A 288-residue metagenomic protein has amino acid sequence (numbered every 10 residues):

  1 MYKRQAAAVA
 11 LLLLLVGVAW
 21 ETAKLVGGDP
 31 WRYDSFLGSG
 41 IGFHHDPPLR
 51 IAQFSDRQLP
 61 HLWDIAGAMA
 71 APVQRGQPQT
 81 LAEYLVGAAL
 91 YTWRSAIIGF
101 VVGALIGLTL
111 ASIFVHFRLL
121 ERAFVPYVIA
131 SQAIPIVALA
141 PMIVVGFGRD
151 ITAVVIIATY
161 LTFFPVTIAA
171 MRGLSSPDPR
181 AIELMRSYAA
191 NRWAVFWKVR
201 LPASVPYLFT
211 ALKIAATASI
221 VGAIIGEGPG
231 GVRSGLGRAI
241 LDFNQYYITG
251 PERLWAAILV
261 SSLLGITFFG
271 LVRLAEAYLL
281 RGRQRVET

Functional and structural regions predicted by a protein language model:
M1-Y2: Conserved small/polar residues in nucleotide/adenosyl-binding loops
V9, S95, I214, G222 (+1 more regions): Pore-lining and gate-forming transmembrane alpha-helices of multi-pass membrane transport proteins
G28-V101: Periplasmic/extracellular loop-to-transmembrane helix junction in inner-membrane transport proteins
I98-V128: Transmembrane-helix boundary motif in ABC transporter permease subunits
V125-P165, R172-G173: Generic hydrophobic transmembrane alpha-helix motif, especially the helices
I156, Y160, W193-G226: Transmembrane alpha-helices
V166-L208: Short cytoplasmic-facing helical segments at TM-TM junctions of multi-pass membrane proteins
S175, W255-T288: C-terminal transmembrane helix and the adjacent membrane-cytosol boundary/short C-terminal tail of inner/organellar
